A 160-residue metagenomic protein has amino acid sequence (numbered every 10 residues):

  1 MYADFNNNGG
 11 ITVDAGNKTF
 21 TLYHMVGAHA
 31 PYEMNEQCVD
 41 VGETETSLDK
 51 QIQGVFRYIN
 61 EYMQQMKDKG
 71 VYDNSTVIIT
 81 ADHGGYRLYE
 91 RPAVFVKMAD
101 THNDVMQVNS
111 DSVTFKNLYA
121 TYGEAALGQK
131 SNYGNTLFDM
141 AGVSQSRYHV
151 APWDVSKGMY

Functional and structural regions predicted by a protein language model:
M1-K67, R87-K116, Y148-G158: Catalytic-adjacent loop/helix segments of enzymes that bind and process anionic phosphate/sulfate esters
K69-Y72: Short helix-capping segments at alpha-helix termini
D82-H83: Active-site metal-binding loops of divalent metal-dependent hydrolases
Y122-K130: Short, hydrophobic alpha-helical segments
Q129-Y160: Phosphate/adenylate-binding glycine loop and adjacent helical scaffold
